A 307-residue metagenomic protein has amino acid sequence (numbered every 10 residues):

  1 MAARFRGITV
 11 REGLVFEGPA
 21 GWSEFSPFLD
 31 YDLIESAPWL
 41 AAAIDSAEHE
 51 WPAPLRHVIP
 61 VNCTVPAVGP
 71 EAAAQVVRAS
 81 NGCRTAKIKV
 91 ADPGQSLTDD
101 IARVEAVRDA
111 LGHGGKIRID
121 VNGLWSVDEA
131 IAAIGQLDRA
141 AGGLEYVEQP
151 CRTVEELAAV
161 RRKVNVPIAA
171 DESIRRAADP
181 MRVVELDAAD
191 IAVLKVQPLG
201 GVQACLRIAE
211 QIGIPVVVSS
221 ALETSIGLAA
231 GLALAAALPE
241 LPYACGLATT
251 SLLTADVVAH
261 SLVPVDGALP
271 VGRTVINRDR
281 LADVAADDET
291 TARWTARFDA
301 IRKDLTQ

Functional and structural regions predicted by a protein language model:
M1-I8, H57-A73, K89-P93, G123-V127 (+1 more regions): Active-site mouth loops of central-metabolism enzymes
M1-P38: Domain-scale selection of a single, long terminal region that carries the protein's primary operational module
M1-R11, W22, E48, P54 (+1 more regions): Flexible C-terminal active-site loop/helix
F16, G21-F25, H57-P66, R84-I88 (+6 more regions): Hydrophobic faces of well-ordered beta-strands that scaffold small-molecule active sites in alpha/beta enzyme cores
E24-L33, K87-E105: Glycine-rich, proline-tolerant flexible connector loops at the mouths of alpha/beta enzymes
F28-R56: Active-site- and interface-proximal helix/loop "cap" or "latch" segments in soluble metabolic and energy-transducing
A47-E50, C63-A79, P93-G94, I101-A106: Short, charged beta->alpha transition segments
P93-A229, A255-V257, L262: Catalytic core of soluble alpha/beta enzymes
